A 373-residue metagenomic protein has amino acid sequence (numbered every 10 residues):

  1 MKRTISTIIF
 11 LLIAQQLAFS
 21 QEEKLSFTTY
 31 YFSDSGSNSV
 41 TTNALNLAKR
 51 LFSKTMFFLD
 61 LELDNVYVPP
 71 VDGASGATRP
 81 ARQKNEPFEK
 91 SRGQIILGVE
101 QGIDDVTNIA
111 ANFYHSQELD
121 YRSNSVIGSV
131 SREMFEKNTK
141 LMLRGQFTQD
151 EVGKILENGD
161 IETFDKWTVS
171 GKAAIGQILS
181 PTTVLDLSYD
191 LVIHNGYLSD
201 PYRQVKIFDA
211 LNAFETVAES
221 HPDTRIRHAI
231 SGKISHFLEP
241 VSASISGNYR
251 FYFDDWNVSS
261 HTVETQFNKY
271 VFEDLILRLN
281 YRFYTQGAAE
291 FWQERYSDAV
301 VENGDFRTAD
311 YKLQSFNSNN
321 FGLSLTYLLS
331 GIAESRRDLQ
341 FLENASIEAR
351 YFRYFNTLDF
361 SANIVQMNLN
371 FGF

Functional and structural regions predicted by a protein language model:
S20, F52-K54, D104-V106, F135-K137 (+7 more regions): Outer-membrane beta-barrel channels and translocator barrels
S20-D60, I364: Short glycine/proline- and aromatic-enriched beta-strand/turn motifs that initiate or cap beta-hairpins
E23-F27, F57-L59, I109-A111, T139-L143 (+7 more regions): Transmembrane beta-strands of outer-membrane beta-barrel proteins
T29-S33, L63-Y67, F113-L119, R132-M134 (+9 more regions): Transmembrane beta-strands of outer-membrane beta-barrel pores
Y30-S33, A81-N85, N112-S116, S129 (+6 more regions): Extracellular loop and loop/strand-boundary signature of outer-membrane beta-barrel proteins
D34, N38, F58-G98, K140-L198 (+1 more regions): Outer-membrane beta-barrel translocator/channel fold
L45-K49, L97-Q101, G128-R132, A173-Q177 (+6 more regions): Residues on the lipid-exposed face of transmembrane beta-strands in outer-membrane beta-barrel proteins
T78-P87, D200-K233, F253-N257, H261-E264 (+3 more regions): Outer membrane beta-barrel transmembrane domains
